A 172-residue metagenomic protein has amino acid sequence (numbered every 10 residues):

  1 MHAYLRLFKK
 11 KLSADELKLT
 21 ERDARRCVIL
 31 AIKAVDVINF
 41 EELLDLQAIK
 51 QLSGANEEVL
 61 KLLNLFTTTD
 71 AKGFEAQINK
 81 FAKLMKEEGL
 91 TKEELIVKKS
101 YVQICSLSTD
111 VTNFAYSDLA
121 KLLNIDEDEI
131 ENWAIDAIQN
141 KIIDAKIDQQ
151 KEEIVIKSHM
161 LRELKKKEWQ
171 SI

Functional and structural regions predicted by a protein language model:
H2-I172: Charged, E/D/K/R/S-rich low-complexity terminal regions of large eukaryotic assembly subunits
